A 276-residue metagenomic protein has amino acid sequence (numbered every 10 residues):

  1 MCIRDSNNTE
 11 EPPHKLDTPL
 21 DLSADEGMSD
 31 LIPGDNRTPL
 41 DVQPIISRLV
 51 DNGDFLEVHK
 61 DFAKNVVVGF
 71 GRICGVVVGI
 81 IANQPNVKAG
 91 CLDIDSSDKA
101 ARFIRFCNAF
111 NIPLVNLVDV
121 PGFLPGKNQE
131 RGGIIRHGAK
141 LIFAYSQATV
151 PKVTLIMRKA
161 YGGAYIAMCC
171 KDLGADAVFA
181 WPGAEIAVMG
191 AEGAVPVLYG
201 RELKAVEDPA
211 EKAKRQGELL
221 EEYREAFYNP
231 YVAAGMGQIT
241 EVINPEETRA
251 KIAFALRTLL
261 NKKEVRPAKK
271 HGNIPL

Functional and structural regions predicted by a protein language model:
R4-L276: Ligand-binding clefts of soluble mixed alpha/beta catalytic domains
